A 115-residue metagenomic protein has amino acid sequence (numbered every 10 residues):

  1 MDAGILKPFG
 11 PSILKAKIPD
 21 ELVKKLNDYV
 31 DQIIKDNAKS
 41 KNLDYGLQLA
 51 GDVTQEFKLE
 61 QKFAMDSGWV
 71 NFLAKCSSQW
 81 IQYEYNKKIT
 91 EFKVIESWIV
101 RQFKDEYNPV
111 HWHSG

Functional and structural regions predicted by a protein language model:
M1-N86, Y107: Non-heme Fe(II)/2-oxoglutarate
P8, E91, W112-S114: A generic structural micro-feature
N86-S97: A short coil-to-beta-strand element that immediately follows conserved catalytic motifs
E96-G115: Catalytic core of non-heme Fe(II) oxygenases with the double-stranded beta-helix
